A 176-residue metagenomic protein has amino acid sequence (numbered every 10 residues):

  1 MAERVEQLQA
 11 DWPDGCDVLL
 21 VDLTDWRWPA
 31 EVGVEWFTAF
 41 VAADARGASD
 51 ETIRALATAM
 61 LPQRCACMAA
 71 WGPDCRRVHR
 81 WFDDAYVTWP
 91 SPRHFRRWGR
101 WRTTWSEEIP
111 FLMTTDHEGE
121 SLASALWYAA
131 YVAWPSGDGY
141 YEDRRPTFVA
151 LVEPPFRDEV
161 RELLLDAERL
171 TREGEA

Functional and structural regions predicted by a protein language model:
M1-A176: ATP-dependent carboxylate-amine ligase
